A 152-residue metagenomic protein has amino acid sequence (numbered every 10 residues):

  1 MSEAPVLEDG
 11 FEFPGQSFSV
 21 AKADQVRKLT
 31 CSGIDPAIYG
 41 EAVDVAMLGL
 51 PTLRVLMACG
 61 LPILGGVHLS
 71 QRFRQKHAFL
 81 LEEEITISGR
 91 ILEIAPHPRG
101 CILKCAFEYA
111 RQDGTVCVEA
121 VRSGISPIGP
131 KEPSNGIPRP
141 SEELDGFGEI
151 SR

Functional and structural regions predicted by a protein language model:
M1, H77-R152: HotDog/MaoC-like acyl-thioester-processing domains
M1-S70, K131-R152: Hot-dog-fold acyl-thioester-processing enzymes
P36-Y39, Q75, A95: Short helix-to-loop capping/linker segments positioned immediately adjacent to catalytic or ligand/cofactor-binding
